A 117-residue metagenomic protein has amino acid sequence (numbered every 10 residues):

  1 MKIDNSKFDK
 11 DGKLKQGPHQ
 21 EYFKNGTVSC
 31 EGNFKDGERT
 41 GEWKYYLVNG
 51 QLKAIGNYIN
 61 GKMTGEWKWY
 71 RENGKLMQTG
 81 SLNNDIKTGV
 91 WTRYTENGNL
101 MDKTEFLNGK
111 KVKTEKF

Functional and structural regions predicted by a protein language model:
M1-F117: Glycine/tyrosine- and acidic-biased, solvent-exposed loop/turn segments at the edges of beta-strands
